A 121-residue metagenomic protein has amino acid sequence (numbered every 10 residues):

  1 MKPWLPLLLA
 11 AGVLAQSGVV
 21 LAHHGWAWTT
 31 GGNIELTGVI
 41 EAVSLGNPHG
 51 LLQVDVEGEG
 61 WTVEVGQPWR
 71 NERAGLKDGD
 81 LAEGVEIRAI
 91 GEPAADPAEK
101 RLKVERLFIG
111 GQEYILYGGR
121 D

Functional and structural regions predicted by a protein language model:
M1-L7: Bacterial N-terminal signal peptides that target proteins for export
V20-I34: Short boundary/loop segments of OB/S1/cold-shock single-stranded nucleic-acid-binding domains
G38-I40, E86: Conserved hydrophobic positions within beta-strands
G46-D55: Short aromatic-glycine-enriched beta-strand elements
E59-P68: A short macromolecule-binding patch
R73-A89: Short nucleic-acid-contacting surface segments enriched for D/E, G, S/T with interspersed K/R
A94-G118: OB-fold/S1-family single-stranded nucleic acid-binding modules
